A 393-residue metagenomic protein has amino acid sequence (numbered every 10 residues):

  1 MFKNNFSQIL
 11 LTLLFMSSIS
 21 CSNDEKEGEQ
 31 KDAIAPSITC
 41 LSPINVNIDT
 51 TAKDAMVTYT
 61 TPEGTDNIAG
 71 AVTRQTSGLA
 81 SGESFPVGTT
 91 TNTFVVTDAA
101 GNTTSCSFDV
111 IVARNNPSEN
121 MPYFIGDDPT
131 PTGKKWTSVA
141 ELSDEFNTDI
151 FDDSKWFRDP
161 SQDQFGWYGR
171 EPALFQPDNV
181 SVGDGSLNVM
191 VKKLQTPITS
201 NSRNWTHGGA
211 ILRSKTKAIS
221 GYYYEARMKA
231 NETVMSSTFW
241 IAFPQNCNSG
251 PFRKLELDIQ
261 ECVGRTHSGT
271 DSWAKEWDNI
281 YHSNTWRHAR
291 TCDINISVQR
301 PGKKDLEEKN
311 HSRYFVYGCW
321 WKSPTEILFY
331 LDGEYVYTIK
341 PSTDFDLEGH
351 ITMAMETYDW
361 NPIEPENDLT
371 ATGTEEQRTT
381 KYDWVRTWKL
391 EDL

Functional and structural regions predicted by a protein language model:
M1, D24, Y59-T60, M190-L194: Acidic/polar N-terminal loop/beta-strand segments that form early-domain functional surfaces
M1-I9: Bacterial N-terminal signal peptides that target proteins for export
F2-K3, L14-T39, S107-D109, A113-D128: Bacterial Sec-dependent N-terminal signal peptides
E29-P117, Y281-N284: Proline-threonine-serine-rich low-complexity tracts
C40, D54-M56, R114-L393: GH16 jelly-roll
